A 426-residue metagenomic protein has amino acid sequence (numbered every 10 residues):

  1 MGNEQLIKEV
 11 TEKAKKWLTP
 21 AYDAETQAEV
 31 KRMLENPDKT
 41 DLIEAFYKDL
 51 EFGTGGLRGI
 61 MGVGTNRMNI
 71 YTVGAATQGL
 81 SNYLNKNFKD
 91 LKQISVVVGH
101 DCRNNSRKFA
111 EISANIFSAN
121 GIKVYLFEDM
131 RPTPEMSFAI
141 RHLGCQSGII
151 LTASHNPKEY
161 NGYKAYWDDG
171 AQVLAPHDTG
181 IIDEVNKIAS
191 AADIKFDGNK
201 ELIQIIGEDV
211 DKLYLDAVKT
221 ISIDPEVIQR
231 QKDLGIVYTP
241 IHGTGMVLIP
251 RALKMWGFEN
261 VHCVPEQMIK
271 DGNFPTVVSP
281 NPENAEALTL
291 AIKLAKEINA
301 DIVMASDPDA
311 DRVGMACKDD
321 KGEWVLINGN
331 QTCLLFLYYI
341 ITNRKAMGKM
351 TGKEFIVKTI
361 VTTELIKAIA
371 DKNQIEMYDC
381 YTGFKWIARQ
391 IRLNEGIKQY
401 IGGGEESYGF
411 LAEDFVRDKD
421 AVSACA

Functional and structural regions predicted by a protein language model:
G2-P37, G198-D233, I292, I369-A426: Mobile late-domain/C-terminal helix-loop "cap" segments that border catalytic sites or the cytosolic face
E4-S113, Q204-I236, T244: An N-terminal, well-structured beta->alpha segment
W17, A21, E25, D41-A45 (+3 more regions): Gly/Ser/Thr-enriched, mixed-charge loops and adjacent short helices that form phosphate/oxyanion-binding elements
F46-N66, A153-N156, I236, P240-A252 (+3 more regions): Conserved phosphate/anionic-ligand binding catalytic regions in large, soluble enzymes, centered on
V97-Y160, E259-G314: N-terminal small/polar loop signature for handling phosphorylated ligands or for N-terminal nucleophile
R107-I112, S137-R141, E159-A165, D193-I194 (+7 more regions): Short acidic, glycine/serine/threonine-rich loops at helix termini
E128, I188-D209, D319-G403, F410-L411: Proline/glycine-rich low-complexity loops and linkers
